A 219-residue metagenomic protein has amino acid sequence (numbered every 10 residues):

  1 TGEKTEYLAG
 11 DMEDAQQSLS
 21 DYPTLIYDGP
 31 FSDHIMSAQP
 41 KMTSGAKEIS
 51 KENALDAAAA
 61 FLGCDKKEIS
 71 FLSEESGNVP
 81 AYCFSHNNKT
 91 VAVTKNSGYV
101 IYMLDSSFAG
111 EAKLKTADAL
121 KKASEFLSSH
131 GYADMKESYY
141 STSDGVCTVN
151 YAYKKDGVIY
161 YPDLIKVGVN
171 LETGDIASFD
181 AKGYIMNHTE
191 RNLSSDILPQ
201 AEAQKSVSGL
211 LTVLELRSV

Functional and structural regions predicted by a protein language model:
T1-V219: Long, terminal "pre-/pro-" and other extracytoplasmic accessory regions that lie outside the mature folded/catalytic
